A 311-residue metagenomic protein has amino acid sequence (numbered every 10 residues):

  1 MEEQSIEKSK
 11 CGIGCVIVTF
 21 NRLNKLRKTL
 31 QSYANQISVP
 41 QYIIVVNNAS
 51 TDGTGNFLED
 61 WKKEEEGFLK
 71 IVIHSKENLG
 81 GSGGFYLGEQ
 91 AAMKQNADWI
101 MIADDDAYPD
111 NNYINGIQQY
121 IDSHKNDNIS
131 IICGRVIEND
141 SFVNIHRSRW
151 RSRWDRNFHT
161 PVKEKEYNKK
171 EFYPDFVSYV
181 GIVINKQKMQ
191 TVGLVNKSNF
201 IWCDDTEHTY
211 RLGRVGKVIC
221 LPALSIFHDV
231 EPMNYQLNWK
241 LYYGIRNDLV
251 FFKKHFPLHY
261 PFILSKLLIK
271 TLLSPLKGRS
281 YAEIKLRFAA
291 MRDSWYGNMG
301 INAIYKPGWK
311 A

Functional and structural regions predicted by a protein language model:
Q31-P40: Short, acidic, metal-binding catalytic loop of nucleotide-sugar glycosyltransferases
S32, N47-F57, A107-Y108: A conserved acidic beta->alpha catalytic loop
H74-Q95: Glycine-rich, basic loop-to-helix element that forms the pyrophosphate-binding segment of sugar-nucleotide handling
A97-D106: Short beta-strand-to-loop acidic/aromatic patch adjacent to the donor-nucleotide binding site
N112-R147: Conserved donor NDP-sugar-binding/catalytic core segment of glycosyltransferases
R151-D175: Short, flexible, basic/aromatic active-site loop/helix in glycosyltransferases
D175-I184, K188-L194, S198-L224: A short, conserved alpha-helix in the catalytic core of glycosyltransferases
W239-N247, P257-A311: Non-catalytic, C-terminal membrane-associated alpha-helical segments of glycosyltransferases
